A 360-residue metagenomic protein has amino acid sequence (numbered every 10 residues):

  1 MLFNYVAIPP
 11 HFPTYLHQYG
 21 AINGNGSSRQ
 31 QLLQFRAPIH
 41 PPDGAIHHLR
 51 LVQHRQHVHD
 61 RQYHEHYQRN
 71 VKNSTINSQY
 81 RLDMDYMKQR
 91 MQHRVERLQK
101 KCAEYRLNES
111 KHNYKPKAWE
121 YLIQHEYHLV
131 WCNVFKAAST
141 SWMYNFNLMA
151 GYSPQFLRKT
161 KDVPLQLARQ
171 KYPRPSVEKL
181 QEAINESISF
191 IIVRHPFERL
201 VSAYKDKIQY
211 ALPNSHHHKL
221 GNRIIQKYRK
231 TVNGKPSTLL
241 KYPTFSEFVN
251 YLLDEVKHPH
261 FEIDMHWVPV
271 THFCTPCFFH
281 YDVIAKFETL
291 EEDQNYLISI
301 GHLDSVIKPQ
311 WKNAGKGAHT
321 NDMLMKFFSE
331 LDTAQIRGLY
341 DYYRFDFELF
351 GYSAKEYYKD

Functional and structural regions predicted by a protein language model:
M1-D360: Membrane-interface amphipathic segments in extracytoplasmic regions
